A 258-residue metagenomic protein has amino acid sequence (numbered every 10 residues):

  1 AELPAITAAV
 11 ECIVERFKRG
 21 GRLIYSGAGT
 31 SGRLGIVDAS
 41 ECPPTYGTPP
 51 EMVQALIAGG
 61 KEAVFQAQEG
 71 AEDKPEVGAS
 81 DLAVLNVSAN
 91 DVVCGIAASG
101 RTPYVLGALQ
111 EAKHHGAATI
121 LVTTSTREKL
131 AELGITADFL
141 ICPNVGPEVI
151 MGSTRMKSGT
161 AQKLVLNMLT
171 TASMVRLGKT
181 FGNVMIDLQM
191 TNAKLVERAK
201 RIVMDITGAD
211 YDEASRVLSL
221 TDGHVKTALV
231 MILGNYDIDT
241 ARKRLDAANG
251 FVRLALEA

Functional and structural regions predicted by a protein language model:
A1-R16: A short, well-structured juxtamembrane/interface segment
P4, Q66, S158, L188-N192: Active-site pocket-shaping loop/turn-to-helix segments
T7, G100-P103, K194, T221: Residue-level recognition of alpha-helix initiation/capping sites
V10-E11, L106, E197: Residue-level marker for well-ordered alpha-helical positions
C12, A108, L169: Aromatic/hydrophobic pocket-lining residues that form π-stacking "cages" and hydrophobic walls in ligand
R16-F17, A112: A generic structural signal for well-ordered alpha-helical segments
L23-L164, S173-L177: Glycine-rich phosphate-binding loops that contact phosphosugars or nucleotide phosphates
M168, S173-A258: Short, amphipathic alpha-helical interaction segments embedded in low-complexity terminal/linker regions of eukaryotic
